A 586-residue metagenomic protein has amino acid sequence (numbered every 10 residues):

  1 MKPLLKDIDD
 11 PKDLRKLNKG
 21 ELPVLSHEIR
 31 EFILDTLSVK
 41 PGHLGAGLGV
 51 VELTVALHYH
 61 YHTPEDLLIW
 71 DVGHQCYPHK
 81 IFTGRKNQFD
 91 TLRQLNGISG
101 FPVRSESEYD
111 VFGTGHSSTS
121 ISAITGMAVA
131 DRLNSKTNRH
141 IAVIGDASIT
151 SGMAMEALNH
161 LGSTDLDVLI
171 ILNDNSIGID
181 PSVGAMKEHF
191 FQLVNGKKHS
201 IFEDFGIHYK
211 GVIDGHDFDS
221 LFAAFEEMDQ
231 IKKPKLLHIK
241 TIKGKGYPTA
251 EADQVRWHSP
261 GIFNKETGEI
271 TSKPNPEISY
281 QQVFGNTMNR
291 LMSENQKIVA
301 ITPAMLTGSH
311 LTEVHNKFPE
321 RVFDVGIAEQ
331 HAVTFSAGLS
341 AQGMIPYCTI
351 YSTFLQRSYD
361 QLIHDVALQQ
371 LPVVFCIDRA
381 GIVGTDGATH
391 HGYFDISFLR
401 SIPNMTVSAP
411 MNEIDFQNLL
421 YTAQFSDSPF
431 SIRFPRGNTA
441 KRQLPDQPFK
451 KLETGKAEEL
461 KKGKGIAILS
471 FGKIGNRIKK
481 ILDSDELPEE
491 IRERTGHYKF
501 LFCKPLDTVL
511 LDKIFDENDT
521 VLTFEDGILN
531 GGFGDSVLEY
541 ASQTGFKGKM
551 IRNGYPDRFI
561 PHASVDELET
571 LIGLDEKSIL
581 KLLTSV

Functional and structural regions predicted by a protein language model:
M1-F82, E203, V212-L221, K235-H238: N-terminal amphipathic, basic-rich helices that act as targeting or association modules
E31-S38, S99-G113, K136-I141, T312-G326 (+3 more regions): Glycine/charged-rich beta-loop-alpha catalytic/anionic-binding loops adjacent to active sites
P41-V50, W70-G73, P102-I121, I144-S148 (+7 more regions): Active-site nucleophile and cofactor-binding loops and adjacent substrate-binding regions of central metabolic enzymes
H43-T164, Y280, I298, P303 (+1 more regions): Cofactor-binding active-site loop characterized by glycine-rich and histidine/acidic residues
Q75, D110-E277, Q281-N286, M405-N518: Glycine-rich ThDP/TPP pyrophosphate-binding loop and its adjacent helix/strand module within ThDP-dependent enzymes
Q88-I98, S163-D180, A367-R379: A glycine-rich helix N-cap at a beta->alpha junction
Y247-L355, Q361-L371, S428, S470-G472: Non-catalytic terminal/interface segments that mediate subunit docking, oligomerization, and allosteric communication
I262-P276, G384-D386, T406, I528 (+1 more regions): Peripheral docking tails and interdomain loops at the edges of cofactor- or intermediate-handling domains
